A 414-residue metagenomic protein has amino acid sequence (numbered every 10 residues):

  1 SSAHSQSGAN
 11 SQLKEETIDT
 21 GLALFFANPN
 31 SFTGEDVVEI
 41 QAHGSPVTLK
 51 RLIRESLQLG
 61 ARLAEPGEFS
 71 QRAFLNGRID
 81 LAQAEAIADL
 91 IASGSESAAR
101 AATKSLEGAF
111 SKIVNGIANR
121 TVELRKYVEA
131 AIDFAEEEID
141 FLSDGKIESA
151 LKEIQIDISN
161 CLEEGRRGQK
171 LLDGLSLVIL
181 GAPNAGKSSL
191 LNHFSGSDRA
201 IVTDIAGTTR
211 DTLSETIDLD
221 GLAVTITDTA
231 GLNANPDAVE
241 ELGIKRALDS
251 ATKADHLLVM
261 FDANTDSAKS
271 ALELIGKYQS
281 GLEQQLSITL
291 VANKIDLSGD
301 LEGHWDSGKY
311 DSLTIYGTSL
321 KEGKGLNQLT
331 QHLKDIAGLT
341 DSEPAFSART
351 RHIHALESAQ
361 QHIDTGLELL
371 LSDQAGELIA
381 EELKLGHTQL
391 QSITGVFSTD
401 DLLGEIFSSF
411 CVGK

Functional and structural regions predicted by a protein language model:
S1-R100, K104, G108, G281-L282 (+1 more regions): A glycine-rich (often HGG/GG-containing) alpha/beta subdomain
S2-H4, G8-I18, A23-F26, G207-N235: Switch I (G2) and immediately adjacent beta-strands of P-loop GTPase domains
F25, A42-G44, I179-P183, D228 (+1 more regions): Flexible glycine-/small-residue-rich
N30-G34, S250, S307-Y310: Short, flexible turn/loop "capping" segments at secondary-structure junctions
R62, A223-T225, T314: Conserved beta-strand segments of alpha/beta enzyme cores
A98-D218, N235-D237, K253, N264-K414: C-terminal-of-GTPase-core extension/linker across diverse P-loop GTPases
I226, M260, V291: Generic enzyme active-site microenvironment
E240-N264: Inter-motif core of Ras-like GTPase G domains
